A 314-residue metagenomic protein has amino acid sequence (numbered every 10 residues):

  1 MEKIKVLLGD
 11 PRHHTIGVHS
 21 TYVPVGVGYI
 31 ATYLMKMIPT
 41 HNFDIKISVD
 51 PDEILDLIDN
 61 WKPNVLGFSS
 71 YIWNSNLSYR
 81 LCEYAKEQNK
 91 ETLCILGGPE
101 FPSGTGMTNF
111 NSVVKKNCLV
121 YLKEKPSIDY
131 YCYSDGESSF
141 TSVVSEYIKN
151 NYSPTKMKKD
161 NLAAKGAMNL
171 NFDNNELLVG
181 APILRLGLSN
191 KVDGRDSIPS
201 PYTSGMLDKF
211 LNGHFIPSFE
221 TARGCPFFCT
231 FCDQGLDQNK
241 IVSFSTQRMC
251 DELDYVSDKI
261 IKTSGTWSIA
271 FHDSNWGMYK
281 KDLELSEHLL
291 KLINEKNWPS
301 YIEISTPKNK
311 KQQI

Functional and structural regions predicted by a protein language model:
E2, L7, H14, K159-S218: N-terminal [4Fe-4S]-dependent radical SAM core
I4, H41-F43, T92-L93, W267 (+1 more regions): A structural micro-motif
G9-R12, S69, G97, H272: Short hydrophobic segments within beta-strands
R12-T15, I72, E100, R223 (+2 more regions): Residue-level signal for short, function-critical loop segments
H14-V27: Glycine- and acidic-residue-enriched helix-capping/strand-helix junction motifs
V25-V27, V113-C118, D282-K291: Well-ordered, non-membrane alpha-helical segments in soluble/globular domains
Y33, M37, H41-G187: Glycine-rich beta-alpha loop elements in corrinoid/cobalamin-binding modules across cobalamin-dependent enzymes
S189-I314: Radical SAM [4Fe-4S] cluster-binding motif and immediate context
